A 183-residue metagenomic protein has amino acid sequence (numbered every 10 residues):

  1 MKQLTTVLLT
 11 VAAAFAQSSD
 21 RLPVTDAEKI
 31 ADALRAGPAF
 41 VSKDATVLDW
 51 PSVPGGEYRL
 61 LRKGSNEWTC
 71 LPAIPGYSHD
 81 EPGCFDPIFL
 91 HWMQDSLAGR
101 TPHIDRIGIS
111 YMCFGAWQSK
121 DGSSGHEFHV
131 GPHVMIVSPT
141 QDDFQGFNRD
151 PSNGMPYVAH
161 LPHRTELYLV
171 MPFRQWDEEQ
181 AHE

Functional and structural regions predicted by a protein language model:
M1-L4: Positively charged n-region of N-terminal signal peptides that target proteins for export
L8-Q17: Hydrophobic h-region of N-terminal signal peptides that target proteins for export in Gram-negative bacteria
S18-E183: Primary mode marks residue(s) on the alpha4-beta5-alpha5 output face of response regulator receiver
